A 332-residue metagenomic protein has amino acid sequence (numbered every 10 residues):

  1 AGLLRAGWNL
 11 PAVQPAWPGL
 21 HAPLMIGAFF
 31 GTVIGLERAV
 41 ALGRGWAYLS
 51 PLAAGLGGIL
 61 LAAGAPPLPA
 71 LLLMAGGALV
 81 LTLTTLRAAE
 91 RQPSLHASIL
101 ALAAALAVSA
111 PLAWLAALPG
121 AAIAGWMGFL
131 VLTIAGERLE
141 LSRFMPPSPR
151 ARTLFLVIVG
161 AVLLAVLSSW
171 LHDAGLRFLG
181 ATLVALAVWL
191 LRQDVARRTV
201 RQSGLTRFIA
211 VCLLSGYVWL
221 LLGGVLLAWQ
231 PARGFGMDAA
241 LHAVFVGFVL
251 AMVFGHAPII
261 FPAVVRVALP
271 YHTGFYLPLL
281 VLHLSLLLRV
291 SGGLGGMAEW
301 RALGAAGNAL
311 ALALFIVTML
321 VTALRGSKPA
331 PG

Functional and structural regions predicted by a protein language model:
A1-G332: Hydrophobic alpha-helical transmembrane segments of multi-pass integral membrane proteins
